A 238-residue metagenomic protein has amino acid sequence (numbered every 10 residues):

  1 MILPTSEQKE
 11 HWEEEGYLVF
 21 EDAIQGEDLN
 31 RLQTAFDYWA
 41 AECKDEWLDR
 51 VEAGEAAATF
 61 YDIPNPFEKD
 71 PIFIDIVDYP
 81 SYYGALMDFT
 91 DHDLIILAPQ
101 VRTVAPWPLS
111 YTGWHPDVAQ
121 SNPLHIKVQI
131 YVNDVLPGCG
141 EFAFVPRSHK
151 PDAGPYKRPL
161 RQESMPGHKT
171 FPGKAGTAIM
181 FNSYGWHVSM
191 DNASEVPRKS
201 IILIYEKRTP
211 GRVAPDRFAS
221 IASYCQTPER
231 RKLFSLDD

Functional and structural regions predicted by a protein language model:
M1-E15, E21-W114, S121: Non-heme Fe(II)-dependent double-stranded beta-helix
I2, Q33, E42, E46-L48 (+3 more regions): Non-heme Fe(II)/2-oxoglutarate
D70-D75, M165-G167, S189-M190: Active-site rim elements
P99-V101, V128-I130, I201-Y205: A structural signal for short, well-ordered beta-strand segments
P108-P172, P210-F218: Catalytic core of non-heme Fe(II) oxygenases with the double-stranded beta-helix
H168, A175, V196-S200: Active-site lining segments that contact anionic ligands and/or coordinate catalytic metals
G173-H187: Conserved metal-binding segment of the jelly-roll/cupin
